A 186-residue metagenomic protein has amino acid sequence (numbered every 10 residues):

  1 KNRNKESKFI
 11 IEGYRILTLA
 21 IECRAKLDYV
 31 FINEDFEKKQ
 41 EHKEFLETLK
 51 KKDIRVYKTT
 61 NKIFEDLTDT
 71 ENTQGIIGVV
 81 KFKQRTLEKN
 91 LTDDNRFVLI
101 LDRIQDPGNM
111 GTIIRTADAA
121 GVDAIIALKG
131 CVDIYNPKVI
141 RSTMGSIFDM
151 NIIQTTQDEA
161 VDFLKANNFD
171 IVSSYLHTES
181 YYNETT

Functional and structural regions predicted by a protein language model:
K1-T186: Post-transcriptional modification and biogenesis factors for structured RNAs of the translation apparatus
